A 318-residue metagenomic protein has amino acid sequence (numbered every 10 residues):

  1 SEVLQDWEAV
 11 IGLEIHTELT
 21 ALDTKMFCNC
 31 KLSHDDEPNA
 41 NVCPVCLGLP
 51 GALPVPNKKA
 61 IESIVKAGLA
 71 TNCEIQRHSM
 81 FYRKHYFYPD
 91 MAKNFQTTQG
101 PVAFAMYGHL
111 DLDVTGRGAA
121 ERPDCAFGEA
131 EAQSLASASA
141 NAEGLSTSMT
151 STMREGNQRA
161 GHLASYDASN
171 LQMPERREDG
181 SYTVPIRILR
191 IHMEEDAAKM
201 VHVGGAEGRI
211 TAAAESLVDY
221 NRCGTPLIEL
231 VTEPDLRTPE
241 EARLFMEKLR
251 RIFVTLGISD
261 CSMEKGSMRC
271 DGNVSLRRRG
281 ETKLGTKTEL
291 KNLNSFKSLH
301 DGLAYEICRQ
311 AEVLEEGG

Functional and structural regions predicted by a protein language model:
S1-E129, G144-G318: Basic, nucleic-acid-interacting segments
